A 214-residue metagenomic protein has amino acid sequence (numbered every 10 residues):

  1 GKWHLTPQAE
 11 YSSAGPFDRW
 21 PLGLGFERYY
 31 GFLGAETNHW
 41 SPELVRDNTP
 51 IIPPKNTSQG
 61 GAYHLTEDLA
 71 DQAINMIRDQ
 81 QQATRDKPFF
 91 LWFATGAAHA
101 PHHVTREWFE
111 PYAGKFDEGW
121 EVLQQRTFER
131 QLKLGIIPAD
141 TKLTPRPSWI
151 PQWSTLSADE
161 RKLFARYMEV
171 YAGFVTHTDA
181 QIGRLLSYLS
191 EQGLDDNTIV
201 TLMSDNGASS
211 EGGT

Functional and structural regions predicted by a protein language model:
K2: Active-site glycine-centered loops adjacent to acidic/histidine catalytic or metal-binding residues that shape
L5-A113, E118, V122, L132 (+1 more regions): Formylglycine-dependent
D71, N75, Q125, E129 (+3 more regions): Solvent-exposed, polar/charged alpha-helical surfaces in well-ordered, non-transmembrane soluble domains, broadly
D86-F89, I137, T141-P147, H177-T214: Metal-dependent active-site segment of extracytoplasmic phospho-/sulfohydrolases and closely related
T105, G119-F128, I137, T144 (+1 more regions): Polysaccharide-binding and catalytic clefts of secreted carbohydrate-active enzymes
